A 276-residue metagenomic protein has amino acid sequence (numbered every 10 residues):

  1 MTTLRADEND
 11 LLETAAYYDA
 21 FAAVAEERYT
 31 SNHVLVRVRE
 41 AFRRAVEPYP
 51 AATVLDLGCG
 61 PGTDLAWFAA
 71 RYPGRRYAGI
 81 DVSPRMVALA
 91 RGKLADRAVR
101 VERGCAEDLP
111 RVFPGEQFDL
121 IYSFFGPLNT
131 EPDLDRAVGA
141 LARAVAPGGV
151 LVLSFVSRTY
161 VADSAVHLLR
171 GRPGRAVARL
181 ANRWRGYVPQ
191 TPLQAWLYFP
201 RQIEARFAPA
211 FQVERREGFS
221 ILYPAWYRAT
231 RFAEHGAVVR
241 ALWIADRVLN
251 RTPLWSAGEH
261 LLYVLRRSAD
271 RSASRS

Functional and structural regions predicted by a protein language model:
M1-P50, T63, W67, Y227: Conserved class I S-adenosyl-L-methionine
P61-L109: Class I SAM-dependent methyltransferase SAM/SAH-binding core
R111-L120: A short acidic, Gly/Pro-enriched loop at the edge of an enzyme's catalytic core that lines a small-molecule cofactor
L120-D133: A short SAM/SAH-binding and catalytic strip from SAM-dependent methyltransferases
D135-P147: A short glycine-rich, Lys/Arg-flanked "PGG" loop and its adjoining helix->strand segment in the class I
V152-L180: Conserved class I S-adenosyl-L-methionine
P192-F211, R216: Short alpha-helix
A205, R215-R275: A C-terminal cap/extension of S-adenosyl-L-methionine-dependent methyltransferases that defines the acceptor-substrate
